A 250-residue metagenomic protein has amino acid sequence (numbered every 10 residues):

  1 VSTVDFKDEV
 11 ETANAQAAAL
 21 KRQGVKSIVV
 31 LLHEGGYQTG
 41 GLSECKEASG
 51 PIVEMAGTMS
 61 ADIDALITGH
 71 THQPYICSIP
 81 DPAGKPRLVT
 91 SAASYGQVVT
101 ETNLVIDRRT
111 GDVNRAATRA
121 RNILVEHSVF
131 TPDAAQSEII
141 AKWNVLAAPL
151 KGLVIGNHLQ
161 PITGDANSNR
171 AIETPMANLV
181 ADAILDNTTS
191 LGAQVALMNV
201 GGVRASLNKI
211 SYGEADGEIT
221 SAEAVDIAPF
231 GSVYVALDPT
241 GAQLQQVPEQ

Functional and structural regions predicted by a protein language model:
V1-S27: Binuclear metal-dependent hydrolase catalytic cores centered on His/Asp/Glu-rich metal-binding motifs
K21, V30, E34-G40, E44-A65 (+3 more regions): Solvent-exposed loop/linker segments at secondary-structure transitions that flank or connect catalytic domains
G69-H70: Active-site glycine-centered loops adjacent to acidic/histidine catalytic or metal-binding residues that shape
T90-Q97: Active-site PLP-lysine loop of aminotransferase-like
